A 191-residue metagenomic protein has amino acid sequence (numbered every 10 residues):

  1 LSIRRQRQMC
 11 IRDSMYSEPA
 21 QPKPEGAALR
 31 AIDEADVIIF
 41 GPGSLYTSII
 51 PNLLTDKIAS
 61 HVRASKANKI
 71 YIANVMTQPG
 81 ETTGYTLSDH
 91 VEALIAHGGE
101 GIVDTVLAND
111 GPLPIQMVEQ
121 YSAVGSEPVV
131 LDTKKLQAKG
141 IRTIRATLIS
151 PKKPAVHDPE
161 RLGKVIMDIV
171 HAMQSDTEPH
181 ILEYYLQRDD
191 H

Functional and structural regions predicted by a protein language model:
L1-I11: Single conserved hydrophobic/aromatic residue that forms the stacking wall/gate of nucleotide- or nucleobase-binding
R12-P19, G43-S48: Flexible, glycine/proline-enriched loop segments at strand-loop-helix junctions that form or flank small-ligand binding
S14-A31, L53-L54, D89: Active-site glycine-rich loop that binds ribose-phosphate moieties when present
P24-A27, K57, A93, R161: Well-ordered alpha-helical segments embedded in enzymatic catalytic cores
D33, L45, I49-I102, L113 (+2 more regions): Conserved phosphate- and dinucleotide-binding cores of soluble alpha/beta proteins, encompassing both enzyme active
I39-G41, I70-I72, L107: Structural motif
G84-H191: C-terminal functional extensions of proteins
